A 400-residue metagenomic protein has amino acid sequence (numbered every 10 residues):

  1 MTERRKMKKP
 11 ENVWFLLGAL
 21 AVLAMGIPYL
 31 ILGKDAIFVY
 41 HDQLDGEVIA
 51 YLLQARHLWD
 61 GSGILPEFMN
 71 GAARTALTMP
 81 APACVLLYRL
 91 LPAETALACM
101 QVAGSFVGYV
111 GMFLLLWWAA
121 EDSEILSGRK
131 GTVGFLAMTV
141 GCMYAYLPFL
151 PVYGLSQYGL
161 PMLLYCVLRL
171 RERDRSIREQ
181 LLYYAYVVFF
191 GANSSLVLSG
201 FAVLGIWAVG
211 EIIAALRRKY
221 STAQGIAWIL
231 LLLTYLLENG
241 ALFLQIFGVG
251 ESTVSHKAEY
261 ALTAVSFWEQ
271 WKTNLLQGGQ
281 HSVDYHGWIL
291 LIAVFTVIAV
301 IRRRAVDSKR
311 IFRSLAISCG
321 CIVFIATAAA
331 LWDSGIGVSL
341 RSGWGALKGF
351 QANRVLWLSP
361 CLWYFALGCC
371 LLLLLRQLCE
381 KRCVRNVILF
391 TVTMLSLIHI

Functional and structural regions predicted by a protein language model:
M1-L30, G131-G134, A227: Start-transfer (signal-anchor) and selected internal transmembrane alpha helices of multi-pass inner/ER membrane
L17-A21, R217-F243, L315-I322, L389-M394: Hydrophobic alpha-helical membrane-interfacial segments at the cytosolic entry of transmembrane helices
V22-M112, Y153-S156: Membrane-interface coil-to-helix junctions
F106-A119, G128-R171, S176-A215, A227-F243 (+1 more regions): Membrane-embedded helix bundles of polyisoprenyl
Y146-L155, Q270-T273, I311, G320-Q377: Membrane-helix boundary/interfacial segments in multi-pass membrane proteins
T234-R302, A352-N353, W357: Periplasmic/ER-lumenal interhelical loops and adjacent helix-loop junctions in multi-pass membrane proteins
G287-F324, C370: Hydrophobic, aromatic-rich transmembrane alpha-helices and their immediate juxtamembrane boundary segments
I398-I400: Conserved small/polar residues in nucleotide/adenosyl-binding loops
